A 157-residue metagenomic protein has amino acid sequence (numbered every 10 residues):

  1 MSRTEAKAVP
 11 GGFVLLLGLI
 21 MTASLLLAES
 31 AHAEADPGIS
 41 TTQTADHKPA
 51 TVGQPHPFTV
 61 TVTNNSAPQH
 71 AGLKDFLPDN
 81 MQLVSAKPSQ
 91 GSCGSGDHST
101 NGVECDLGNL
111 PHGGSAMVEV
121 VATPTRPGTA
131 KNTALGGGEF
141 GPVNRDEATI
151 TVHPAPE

Functional and structural regions predicted by a protein language model:
S2-E157: Exported/extracytosolic protein signature
